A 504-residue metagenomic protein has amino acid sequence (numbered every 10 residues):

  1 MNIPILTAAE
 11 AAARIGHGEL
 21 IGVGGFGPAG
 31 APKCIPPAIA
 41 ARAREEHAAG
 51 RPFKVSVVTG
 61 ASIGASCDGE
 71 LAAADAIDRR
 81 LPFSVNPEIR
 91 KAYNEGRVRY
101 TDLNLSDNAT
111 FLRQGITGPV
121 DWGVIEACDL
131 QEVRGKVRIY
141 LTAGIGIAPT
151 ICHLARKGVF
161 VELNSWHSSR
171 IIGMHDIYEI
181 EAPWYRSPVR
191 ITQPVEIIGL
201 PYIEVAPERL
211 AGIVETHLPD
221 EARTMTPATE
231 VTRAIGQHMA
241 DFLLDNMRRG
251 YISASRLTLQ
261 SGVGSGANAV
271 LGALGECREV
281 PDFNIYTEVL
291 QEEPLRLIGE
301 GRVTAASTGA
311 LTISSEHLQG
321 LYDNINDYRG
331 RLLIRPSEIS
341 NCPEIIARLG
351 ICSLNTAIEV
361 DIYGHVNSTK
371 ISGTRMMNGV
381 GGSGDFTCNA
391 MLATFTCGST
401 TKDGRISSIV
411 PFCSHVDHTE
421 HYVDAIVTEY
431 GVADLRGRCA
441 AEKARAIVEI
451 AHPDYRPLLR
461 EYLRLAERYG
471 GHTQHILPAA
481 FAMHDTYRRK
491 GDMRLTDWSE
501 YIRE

Functional and structural regions predicted by a protein language model:
M1-E504: Conserved alpha/beta enzyme-core scaffold
